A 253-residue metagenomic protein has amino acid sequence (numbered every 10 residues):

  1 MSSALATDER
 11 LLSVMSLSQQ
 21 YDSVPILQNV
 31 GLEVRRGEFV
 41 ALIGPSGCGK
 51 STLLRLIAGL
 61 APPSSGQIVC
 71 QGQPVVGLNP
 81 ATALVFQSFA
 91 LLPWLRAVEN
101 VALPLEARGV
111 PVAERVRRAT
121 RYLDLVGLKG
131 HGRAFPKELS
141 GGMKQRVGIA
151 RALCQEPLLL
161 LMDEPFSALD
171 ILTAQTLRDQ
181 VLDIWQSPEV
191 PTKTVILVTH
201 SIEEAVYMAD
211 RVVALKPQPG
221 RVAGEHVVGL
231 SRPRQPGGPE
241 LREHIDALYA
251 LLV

Functional and structural regions predicted by a protein language model:
I43-P45: The feature captures the beta-strand-to-loop junction immediately N-terminal to the Walker
A58: Helix-to-loop junction immediately C-terminal to a conserved catalytic motif
G66-L78: Conserved ABC transporter NBD signature motif
L95-L103: Short coil-to-helix segment of the ABC ATPase nucleotide-binding domain corresponding to the Q-loop/switch region
A102, E106, P111-H131, L182-D183: Conserved ABC ATPase "signature" region
F135-L139, M143: Conserved ABC ATPase signature
C154-L158: A short, proline-enriched helix->beta-strand linker immediately N-terminal to the Walker B motif in ABC-type P-loop
